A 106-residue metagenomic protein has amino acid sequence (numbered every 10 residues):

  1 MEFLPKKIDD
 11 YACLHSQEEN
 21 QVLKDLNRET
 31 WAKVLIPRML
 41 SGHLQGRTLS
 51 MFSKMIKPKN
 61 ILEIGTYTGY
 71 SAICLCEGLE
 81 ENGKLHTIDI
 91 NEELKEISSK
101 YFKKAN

Functional and structural regions predicted by a protein language model:
M1-N106: A short alpha-helical cap/connector motif
